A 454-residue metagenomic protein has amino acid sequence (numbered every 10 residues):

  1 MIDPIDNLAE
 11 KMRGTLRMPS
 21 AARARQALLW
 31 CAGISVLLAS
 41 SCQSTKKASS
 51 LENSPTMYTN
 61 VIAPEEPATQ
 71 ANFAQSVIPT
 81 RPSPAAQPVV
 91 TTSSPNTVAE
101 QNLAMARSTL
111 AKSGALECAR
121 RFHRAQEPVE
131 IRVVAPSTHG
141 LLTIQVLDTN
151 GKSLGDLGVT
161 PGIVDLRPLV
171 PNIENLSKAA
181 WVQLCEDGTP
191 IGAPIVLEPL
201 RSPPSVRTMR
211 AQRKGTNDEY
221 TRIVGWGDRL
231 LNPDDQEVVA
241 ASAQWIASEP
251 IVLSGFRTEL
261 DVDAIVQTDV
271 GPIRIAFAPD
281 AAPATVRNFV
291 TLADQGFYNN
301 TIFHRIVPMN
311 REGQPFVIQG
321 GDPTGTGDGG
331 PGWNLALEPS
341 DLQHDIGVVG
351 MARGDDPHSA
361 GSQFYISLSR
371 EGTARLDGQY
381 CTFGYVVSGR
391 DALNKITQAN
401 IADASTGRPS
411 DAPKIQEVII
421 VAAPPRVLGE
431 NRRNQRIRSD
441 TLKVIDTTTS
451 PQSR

Functional and structural regions predicted by a protein language model:
M1-A24: N-terminal secretory signal peptides that target proteins for export/translocation
D3, W30-A32, A74: Compositionally biased, low-structure terminal segments
D3-D6, P19, S35, A63 (+1 more regions): Residues marking helix boundaries in flexible regions
T15, W30-A32, A293, L368: N-terminal hydrophobic alpha-helix used for membrane targeting or insertion
R23-I34, V133: Sec-dependent N-terminal signal peptides
L38-S41: C-terminal motif of bacterial Sec signal peptides marking the signal peptidase cleavage site
Q43-R454: Cyclophilin-like peptidyl-prolyl cis-trans isomerases
